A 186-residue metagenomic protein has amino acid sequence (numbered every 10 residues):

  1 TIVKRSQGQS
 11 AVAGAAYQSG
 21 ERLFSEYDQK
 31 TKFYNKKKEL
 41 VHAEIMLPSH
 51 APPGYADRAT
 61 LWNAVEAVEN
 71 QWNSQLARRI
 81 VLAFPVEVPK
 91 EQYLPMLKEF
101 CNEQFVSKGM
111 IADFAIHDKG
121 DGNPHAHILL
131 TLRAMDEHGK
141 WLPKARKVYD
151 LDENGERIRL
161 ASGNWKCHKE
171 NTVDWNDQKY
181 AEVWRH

Functional and structural regions predicted by a protein language model:
T1-H186: N-terminal nicking endonuclease/strand-transfer module with a His-rich metal-binding environment and a catalytic Tyr
